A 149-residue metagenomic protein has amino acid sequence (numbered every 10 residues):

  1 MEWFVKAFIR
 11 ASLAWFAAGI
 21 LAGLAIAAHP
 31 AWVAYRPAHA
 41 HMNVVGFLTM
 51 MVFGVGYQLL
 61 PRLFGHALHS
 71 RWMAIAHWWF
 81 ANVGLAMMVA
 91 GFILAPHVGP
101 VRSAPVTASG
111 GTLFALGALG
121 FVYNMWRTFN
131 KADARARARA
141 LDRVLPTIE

Functional and structural regions predicted by a protein language model:
M1-E149: Hydrophobic alpha-helical transmembrane segments of multi-pass integral membrane proteins
